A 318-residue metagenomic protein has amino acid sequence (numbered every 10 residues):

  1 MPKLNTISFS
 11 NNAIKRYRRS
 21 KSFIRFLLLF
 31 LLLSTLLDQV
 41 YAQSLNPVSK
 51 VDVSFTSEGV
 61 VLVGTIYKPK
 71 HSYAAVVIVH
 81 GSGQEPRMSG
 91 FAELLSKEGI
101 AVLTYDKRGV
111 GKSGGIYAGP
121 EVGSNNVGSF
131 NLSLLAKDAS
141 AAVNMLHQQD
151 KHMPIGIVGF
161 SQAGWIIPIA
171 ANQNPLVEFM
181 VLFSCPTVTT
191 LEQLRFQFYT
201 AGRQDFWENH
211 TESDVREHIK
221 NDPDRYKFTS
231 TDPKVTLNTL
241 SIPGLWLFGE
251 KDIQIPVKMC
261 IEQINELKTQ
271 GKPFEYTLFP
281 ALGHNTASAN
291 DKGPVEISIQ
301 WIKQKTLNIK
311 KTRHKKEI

Functional and structural regions predicted by a protein language model:
Q43-P69: N-terminal cap/lid segment of alpha/beta-hydrolase-fold proteins
Y73-G81: Short beta-strand element of the alpha/beta-hydrolase
F91, I242, P256-E266: Short alpha-helix in the alpha/beta-hydrolase fold that links the catalytic acid
S96-G119: Conserved alpha/beta-hydrolase
N125-Q149: Alpha/beta-hydrolase active-site loop
Q173-E217: Hydrolase active-site cap/lid region
L240, W246-F248, D252: Short beta-strand/loop motif that positions the catalytic acidic residue of the alpha/beta-hydrolase fold
L282-I318: Catalytic active-site module of serine/aspartate enzymes centered on a nucleophile-bearing elbow/loop
